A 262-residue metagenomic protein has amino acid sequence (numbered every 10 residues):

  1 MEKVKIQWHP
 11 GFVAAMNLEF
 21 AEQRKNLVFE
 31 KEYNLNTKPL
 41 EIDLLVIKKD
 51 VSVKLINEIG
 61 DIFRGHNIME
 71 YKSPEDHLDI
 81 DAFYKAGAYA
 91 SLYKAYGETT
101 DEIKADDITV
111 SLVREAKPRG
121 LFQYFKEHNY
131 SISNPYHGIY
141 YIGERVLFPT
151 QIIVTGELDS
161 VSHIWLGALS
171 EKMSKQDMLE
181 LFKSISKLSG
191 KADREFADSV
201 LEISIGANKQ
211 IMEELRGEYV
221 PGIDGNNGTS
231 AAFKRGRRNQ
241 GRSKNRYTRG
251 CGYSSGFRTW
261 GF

Functional and structural regions predicted by a protein language model:
M1-Q151, G156-D159: Accessory alpha/beta interaction modules
A21-R24, V161, G206-M212: Short helix-capping/linker segments at secondary-structure and domain boundaries
L45-I47, I62-R64, G87-Y89, Y96 (+6 more regions): Generic alpha-helical propensity signal that fires on short helical segments and nearby coil/disordered stretches
M69, S170-F262: Short, charged alpha-helical interaction segments and adjacent helix-coil junctions
R145-F182: A short, charged helix-loop
